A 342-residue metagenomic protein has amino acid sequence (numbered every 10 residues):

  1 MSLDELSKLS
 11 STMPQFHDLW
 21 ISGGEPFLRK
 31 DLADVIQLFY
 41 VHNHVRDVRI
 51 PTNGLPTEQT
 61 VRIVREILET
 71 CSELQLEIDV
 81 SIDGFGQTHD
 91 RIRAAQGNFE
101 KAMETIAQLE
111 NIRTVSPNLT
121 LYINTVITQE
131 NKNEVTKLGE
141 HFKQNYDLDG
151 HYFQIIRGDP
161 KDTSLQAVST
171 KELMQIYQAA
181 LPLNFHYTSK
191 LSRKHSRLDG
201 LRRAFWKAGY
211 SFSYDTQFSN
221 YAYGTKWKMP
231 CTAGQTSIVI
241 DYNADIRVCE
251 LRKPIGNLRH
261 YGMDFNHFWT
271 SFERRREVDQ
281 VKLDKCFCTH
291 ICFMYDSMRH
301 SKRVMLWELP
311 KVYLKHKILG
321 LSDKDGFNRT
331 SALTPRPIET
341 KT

Functional and structural regions predicted by a protein language model:
M1, T70-A233, D241-N243, R247 (+4 more regions): Radical SAM enzyme [4Fe-4S]-AdoMet core and its adjacent flexible, acidic and glycine-rich loops/tails across
M1-L76, D162, S169, I176 (+2 more regions): Conserved alpha-helical substructure of the radical SAM core
E5, Q59, T88, E172-Q175 (+7 more regions): Exposed alpha-helical structural elements
P14-Q15, H44, P117, W227 (+2 more regions): Residue-level preference for short coil/turn positions at secondary-structure junctions
E25, T52-G54, I82-G84, T125-I127 (+1 more regions): Short, flexible loop/turn elements at secondary-structure junctions
I63, I92-A95, S271: Residue-level signal for well-ordered alpha-helical positions
T225-P230, N243-T342: Flexible mid-to-C-terminal extensions adjoining Fe-S/redox cofactors in radical SAM and related proteins
